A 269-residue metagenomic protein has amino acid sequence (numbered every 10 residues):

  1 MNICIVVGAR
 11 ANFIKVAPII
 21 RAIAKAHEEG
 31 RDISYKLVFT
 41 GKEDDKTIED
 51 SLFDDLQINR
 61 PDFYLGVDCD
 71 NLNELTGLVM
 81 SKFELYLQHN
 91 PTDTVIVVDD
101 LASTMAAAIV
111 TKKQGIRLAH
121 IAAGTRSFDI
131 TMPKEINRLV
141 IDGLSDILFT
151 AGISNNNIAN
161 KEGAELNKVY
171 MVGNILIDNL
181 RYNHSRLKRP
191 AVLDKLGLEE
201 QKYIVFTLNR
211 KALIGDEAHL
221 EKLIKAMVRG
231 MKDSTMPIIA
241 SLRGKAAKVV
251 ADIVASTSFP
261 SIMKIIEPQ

Functional and structural regions predicted by a protein language model:
C4-V7, I14-A22, E28, L52 (+1 more regions): Active-site and donor-binding regions of nucleotide-sugar-utilizing enzymes
I19-I33, R229-S234: A short, Lys/Arg-enriched amphipathic alpha-helix followed by its capping loop at the start of a domain
Y35-K42, P237-R243: Short internal beta-strands
V38, I121, A151, V172 (+3 more regions): Generic beta-sheet signal
K42-N59: N-terminal beta-loop-helix "entrance" segment that forms/cooperates in small-molecule cofactor or anionic ligand
E43, T47, G66, L144-H219: A nucleotide-sugar donor-handling region in carbohydrate enzymes
D50, K188-Q269: Donor-nucleotide binding loops and adjacent catalytic segments primarily of GT-B fold Leloir glycosyltransferases
D62, V169, I262-K264: Short, conserved active-site loop motifs that form the nucleotide-linked donor/cofactor pocket
